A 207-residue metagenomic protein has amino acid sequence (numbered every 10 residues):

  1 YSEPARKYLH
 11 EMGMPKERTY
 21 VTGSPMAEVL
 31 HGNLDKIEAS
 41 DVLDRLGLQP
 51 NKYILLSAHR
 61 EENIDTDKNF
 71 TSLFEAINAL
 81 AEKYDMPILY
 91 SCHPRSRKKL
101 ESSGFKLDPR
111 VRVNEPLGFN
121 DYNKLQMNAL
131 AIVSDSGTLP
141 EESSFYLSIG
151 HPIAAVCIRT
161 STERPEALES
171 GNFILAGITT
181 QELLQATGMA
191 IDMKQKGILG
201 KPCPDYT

Functional and structural regions predicted by a protein language model:
Y1-M86, S91, S96-T207: Nucleotide-activated sugar donor-binding and catalytic core shared by glycosyltransferases and related lipid-linked
